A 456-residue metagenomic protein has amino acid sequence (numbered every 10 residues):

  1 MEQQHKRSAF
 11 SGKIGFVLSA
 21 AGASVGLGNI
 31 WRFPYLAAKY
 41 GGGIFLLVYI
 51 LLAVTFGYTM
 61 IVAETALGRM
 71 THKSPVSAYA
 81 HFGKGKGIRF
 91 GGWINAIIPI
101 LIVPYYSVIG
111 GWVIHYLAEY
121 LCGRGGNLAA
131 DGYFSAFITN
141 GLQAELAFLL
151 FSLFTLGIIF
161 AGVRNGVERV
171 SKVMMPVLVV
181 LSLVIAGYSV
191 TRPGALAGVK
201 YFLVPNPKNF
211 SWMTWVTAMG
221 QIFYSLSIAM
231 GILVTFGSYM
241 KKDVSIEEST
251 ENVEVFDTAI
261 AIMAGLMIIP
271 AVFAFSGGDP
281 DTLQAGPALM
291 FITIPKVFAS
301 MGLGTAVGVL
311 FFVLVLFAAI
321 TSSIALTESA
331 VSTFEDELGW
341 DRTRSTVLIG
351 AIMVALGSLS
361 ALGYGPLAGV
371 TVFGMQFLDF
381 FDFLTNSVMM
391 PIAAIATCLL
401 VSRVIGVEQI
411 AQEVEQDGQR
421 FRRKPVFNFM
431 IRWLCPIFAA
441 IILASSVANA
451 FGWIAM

Functional and structural regions predicted by a protein language model:
M1-W31, M60-T65, R69-F82, K86-W93 (+2 more regions): Membrane-interface "cap" regions at the ends of multi-pass membrane proteins
E2-K6, F10, E168, K172-I320 (+1 more regions): Membrane-embedded translocation segments of transport machinery
E2-Q3, S77, G110-T139, M240-D243 (+5 more regions): Helix-loop-helix connectors at the membrane interface of multi-pass transporters/channels
Q4-R7, Y35-Y40, P75-I94, S107-R164 (+5 more regions): Inter-helical loop and helix-membrane interface segments of multi-pass membrane transporters/permeases
A9-A20, I44-V48, K86-I100, L146-F151 (+6 more regions): Select transmembrane alpha-helical segments in multipass membrane proteins
G12-L52, G237, E248-E251, V255-T258 (+1 more regions): Transmembrane helix-boundary motif of multi-pass solute transporters/channels
A37-A63, Q143, M389-A393: Extracellular loop-to-transmembrane helix junctions
L378-L399, R422-M456: A generic transmembrane alpha-helix motif of multi-pass inner-membrane proteins
